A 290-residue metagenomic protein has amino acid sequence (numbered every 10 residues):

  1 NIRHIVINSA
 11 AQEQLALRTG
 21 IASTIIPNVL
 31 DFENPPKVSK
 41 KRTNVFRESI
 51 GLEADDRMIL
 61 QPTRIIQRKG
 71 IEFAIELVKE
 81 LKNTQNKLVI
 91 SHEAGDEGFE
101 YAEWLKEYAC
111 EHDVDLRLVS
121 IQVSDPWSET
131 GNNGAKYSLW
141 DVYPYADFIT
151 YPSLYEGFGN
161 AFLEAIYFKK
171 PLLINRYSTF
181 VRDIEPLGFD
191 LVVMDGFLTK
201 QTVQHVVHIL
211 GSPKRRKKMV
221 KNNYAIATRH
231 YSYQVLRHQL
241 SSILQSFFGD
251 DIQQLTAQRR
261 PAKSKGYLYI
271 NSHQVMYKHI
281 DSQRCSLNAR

Functional and structural regions predicted by a protein language model:
N1-K37, K41: A short, active-site helix/loop in glycosyltransferases that binds the activated sugar's phosphate group
P36-L52, W104: A short helix/loop element that forms part of the nucleotide-sugar donor recognition site in Leloir-type
R47, E53-K69, I75-V78, L88-I90: Conserved donor-binding/catalytic core segment of Leloir-type glycosyltransferases
F99-D141: Nucleotide-activated donor-binding/catalytic signature segment of Leloir-type glycosyltransferases, i.e., the conserved
I149-T150: A short hydrophobic beta-strand element within the catalytic core of glycosyltransferases that build diverse glycans
L154: Aromatic "clamp/platform" in nucleotide-sugar-dependent glycosyltransferases that forms part of the donor/acceptor
T179-V207, R215-K217: Change "using UDP/GDP/dTDP sugars" to "using nucleotide sugars
G211-Q245: A charged, aromatic-enriched C-terminal amphipathic alpha-helix characteristic of glycosyltransferases across folds
